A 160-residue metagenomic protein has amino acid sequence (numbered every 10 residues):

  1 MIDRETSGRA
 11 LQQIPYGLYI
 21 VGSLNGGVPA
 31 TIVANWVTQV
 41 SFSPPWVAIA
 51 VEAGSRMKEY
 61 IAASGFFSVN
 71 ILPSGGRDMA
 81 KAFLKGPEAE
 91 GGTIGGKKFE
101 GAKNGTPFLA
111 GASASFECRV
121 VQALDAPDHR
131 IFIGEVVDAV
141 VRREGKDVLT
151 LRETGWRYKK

Functional and structural regions predicted by a protein language model:
M1-K160: Basic, polyanion-binding surface patches
